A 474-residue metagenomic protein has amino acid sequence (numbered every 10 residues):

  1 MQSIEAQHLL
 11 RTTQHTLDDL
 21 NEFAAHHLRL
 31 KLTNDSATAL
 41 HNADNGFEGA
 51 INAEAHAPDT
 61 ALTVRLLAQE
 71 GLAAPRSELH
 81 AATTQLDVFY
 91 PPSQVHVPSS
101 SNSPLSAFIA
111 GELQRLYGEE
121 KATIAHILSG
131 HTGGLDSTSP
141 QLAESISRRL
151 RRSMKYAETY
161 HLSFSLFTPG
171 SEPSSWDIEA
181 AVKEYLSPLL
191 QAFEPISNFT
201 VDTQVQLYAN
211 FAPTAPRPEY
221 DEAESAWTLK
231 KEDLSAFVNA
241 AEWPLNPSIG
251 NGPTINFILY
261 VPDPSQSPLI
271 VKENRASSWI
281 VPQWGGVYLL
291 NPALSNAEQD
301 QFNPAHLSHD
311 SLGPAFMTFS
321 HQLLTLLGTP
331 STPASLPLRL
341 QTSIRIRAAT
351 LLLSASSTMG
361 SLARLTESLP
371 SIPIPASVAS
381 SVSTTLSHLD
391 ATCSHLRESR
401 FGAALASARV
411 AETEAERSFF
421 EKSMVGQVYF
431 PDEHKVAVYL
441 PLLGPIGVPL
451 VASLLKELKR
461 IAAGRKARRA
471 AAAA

Functional and structural regions predicted by a protein language model:
M1, H27, K31-N34, R65-L66 (+4 more regions): Alpha-helical transmembrane segments in eukaryotic/viral proteins
M1-A73: Juxtamembrane extramembrane loops of integral membrane proteins
E5-H8, T12, S174-A181, R347 (+2 more regions): Extracytoplasmic/periplasmic, Sec-exported soluble proteins
N42, P75-L79, H395-R397, L405 (+1 more regions): C-terminal membrane-proximal segments flanking the terminal transmembrane helix
L79-S357: Extended, non-transmembrane interaction/recognition domains
T200, T366, K422-Y429, L454 (+2 more regions): Short, flexible/disordered secondary-structure transition segments
T342-V436: Membrane-proximal extracellular juxtamembrane segment immediately upstream of a following transmembrane helix
D432-A470: C-terminal single-pass membrane-anchor helix
